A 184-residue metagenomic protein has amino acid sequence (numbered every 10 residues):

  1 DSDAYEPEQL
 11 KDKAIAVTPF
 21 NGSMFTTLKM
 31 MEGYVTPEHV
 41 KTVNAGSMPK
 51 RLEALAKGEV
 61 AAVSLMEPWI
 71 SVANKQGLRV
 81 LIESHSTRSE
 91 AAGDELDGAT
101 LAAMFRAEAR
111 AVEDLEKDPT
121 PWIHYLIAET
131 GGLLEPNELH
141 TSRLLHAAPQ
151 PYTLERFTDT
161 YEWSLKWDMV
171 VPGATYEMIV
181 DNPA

Functional and structural regions predicted by a protein language model:
D1-V72, T158-D159: Bilobed "Venus flytrap"/periplasmic-binding protein-like clamshell domains and structurally analogous long
D12, K75, D181: Phosphate-coordinating loops and pocket residues in cytosolic domains that bind phosphorylated ligands
P19, I82, Y152-E155: A generic short alpha-helical patch detector that favors 3-5-residue windows in or near N-terminal regions
F20, V40-K41, E83, N137 (+1 more regions): Residue-level detector of family-conserved "landmark" positions at structurally sensitive sites
E32-E38, R79, G132-L134, V170-V171: Short coil/loop linkers at secondary-structure junctions
T42-V43, S47-E129: Pocket-lining segment of extracytoplasmic ligand-binding domains
D97-G173: Secondary-structure end/capping motifs
G173-A184: Hinge/cleft segment of the Venus flytrap/periplasmic-binding protein
